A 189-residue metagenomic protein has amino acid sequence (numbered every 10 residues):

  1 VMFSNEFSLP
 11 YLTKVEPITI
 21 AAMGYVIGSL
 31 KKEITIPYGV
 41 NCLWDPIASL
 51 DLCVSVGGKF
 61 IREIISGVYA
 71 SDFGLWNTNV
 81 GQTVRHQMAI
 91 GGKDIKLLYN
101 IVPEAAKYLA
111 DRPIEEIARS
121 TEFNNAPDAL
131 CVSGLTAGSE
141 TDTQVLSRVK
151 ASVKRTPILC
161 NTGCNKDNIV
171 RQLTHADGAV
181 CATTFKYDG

Functional and structural regions predicted by a protein language model:
V1-F3, Y38-N41, I61-E63, I95-I101 (+3 more regions): Hydrophobic faces of well-ordered beta-strands that scaffold small-molecule active sites in alpha/beta enzyme cores
V1-I65: Active-site beta->alpha loop and helix N-cap motifs at the rims of alpha/beta catalytic domains
M2-M23, V68-F73, P127-T141, D188: Glycine-rich, proline-tolerant flexible connector loops at the mouths of alpha/beta enzymes
E6-S8, N41-D45, S66-V68, N100-A106 (+3 more regions): Active-site beta-loop-alpha junctions enriched in small/polar residues
L12-V40, T78-Y99, E140-N165: Alpha-helix-loop-beta-strand connector modules within alpha/beta enzyme cores
D45-G57, E116-R119, V149-C181: Catalytic cores of alpha/beta
V54-D128: Conserved anion-binding
R85-G91, A105, N165-V170, A176-G189: Alpha/beta catalytic cores of nucleotide-metabolism and tRNA/nucleoside-modifying enzymes
